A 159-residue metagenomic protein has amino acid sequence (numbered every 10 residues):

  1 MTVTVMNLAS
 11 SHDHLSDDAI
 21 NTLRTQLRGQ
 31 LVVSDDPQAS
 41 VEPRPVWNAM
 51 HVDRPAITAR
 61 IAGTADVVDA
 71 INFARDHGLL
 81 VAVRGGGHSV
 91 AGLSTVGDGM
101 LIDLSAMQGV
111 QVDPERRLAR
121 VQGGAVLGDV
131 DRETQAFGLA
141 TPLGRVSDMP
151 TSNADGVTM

Functional and structural regions predicted by a protein language model:
M1-M159: N-terminal accessory segments
